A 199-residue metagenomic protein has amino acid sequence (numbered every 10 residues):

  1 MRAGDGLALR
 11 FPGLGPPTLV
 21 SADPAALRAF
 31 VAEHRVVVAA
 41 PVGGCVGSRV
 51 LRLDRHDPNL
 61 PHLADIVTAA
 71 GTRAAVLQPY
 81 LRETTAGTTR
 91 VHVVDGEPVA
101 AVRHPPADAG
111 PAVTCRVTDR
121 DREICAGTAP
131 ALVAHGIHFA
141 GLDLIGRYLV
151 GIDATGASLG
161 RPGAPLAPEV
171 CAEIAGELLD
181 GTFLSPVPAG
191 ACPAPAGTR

Functional and structural regions predicted by a protein language model:
M1-V20, A25-A26: Conserved N-proximal alpha/beta basic substrate-recognition cap immediately N-terminal to, or forming the N-lobe
A3-G6, L27-F30, G47-V50, I152: Short, charged, surface-exposed secondary-structure boundary motifs
L19, Y80, L142: Glycine- and other small-residue-rich loops at beta-strand/loop junctions that grip anionic moieties
P24-A25, A32-V38, V42-H135: Phosphate-binding site of ATP-dependent enzymes
R116-R199: ATP-dependent carboxylate activation and anion-phosphoryl transfer catalytic cores that bind Mg-ATP to form
